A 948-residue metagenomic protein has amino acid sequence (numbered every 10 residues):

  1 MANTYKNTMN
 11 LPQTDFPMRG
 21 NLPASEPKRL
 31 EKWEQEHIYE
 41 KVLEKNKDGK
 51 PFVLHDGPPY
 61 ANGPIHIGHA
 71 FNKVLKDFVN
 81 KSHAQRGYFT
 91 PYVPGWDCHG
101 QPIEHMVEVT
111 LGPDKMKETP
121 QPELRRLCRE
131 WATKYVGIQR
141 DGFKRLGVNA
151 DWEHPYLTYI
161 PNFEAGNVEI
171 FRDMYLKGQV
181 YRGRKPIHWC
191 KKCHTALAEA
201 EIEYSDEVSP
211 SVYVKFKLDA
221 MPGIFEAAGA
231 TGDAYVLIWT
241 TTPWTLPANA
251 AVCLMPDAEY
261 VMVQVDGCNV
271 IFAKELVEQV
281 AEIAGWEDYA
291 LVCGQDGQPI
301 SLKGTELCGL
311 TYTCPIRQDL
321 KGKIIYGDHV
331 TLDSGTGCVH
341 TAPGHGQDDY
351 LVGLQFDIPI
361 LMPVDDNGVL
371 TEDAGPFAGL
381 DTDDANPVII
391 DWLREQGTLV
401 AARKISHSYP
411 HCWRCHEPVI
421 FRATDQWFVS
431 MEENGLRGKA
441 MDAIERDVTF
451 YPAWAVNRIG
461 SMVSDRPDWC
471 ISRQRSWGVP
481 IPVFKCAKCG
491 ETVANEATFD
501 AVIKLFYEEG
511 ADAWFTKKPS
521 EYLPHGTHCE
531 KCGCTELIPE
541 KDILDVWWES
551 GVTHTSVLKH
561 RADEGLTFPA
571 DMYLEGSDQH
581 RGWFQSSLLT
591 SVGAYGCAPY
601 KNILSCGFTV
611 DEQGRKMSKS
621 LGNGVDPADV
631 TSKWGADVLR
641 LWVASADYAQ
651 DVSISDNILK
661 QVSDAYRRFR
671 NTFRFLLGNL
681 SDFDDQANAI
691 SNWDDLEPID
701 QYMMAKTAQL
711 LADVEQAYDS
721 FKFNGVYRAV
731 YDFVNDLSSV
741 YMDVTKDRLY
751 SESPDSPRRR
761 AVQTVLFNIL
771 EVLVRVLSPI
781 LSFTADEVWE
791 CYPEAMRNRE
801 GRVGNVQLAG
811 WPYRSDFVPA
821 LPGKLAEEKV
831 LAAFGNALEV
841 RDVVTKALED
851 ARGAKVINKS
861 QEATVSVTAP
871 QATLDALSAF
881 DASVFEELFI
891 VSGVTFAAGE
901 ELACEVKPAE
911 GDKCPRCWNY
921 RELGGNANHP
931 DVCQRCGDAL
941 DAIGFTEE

Functional and structural regions predicted by a protein language model:
A2-D15, R19-L22, K28, K32-E36 (+15 more regions): Residue patterns forming the tRNA-binding/recognition surfaces of aminoacyl-tRNA synthetases and related DALR
E44-M106, T158, I238-L246, I325-V352 (+4 more regions): N-terminal catalytic cores of NTP/NDP-binding nucleotidyl/phosphoryl-transfer enzymes
N46, K50-G57, I67-F71, L75 (+19 more regions): Secondary-structure capping and boundary motifs in well-ordered enzyme cores
D97, I187, K191, L197-S205 (+9 more regions): Acidic, turn-prone loop/beta-hairpin segments
I187, Y409, I481-V483, G526 (+2 more regions): Residues immediately within or flanking Cys/His clusters that coordinate Zn2+ in small zinc-binding modules
C190, C412, C486, C529-C532 (+2 more regions): Short cysteine-rich clusters marking metal-coordination/redox-active sites
H194, Q474, G490, G533 (+2 more regions): Cys/His-coordinated zinc-binding microdomains
A251, A258-C338, Q347, L351: Protease-associated
